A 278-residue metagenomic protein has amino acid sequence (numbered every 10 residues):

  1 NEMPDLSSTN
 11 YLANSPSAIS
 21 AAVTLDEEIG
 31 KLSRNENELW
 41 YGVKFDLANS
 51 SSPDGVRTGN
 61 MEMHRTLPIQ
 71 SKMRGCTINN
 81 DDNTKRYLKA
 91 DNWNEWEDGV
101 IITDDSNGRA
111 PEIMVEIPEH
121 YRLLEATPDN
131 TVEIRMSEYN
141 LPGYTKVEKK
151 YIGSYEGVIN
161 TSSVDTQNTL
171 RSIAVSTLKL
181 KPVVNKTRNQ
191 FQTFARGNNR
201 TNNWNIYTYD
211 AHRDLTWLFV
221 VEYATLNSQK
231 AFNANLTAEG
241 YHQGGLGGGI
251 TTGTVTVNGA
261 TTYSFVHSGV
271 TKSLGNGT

Functional and structural regions predicted by a protein language model:
N1-N35: A signal for long, low-complexity, Ser/Thr/Asn-enriched, surface-exposed stalk/shaft and domain-boundary segments
N14-S17, P118, T187, T208: Helix N-cap / beta->alpha transition motif
S20-V23, E27-K31, E119, T193-G197 (+2 more regions): A broad, structural surface signal
R34-E116, R122-L124, W204: GGW-centered surface loops in extracellular recognition modules
P53, L123-P128, I159-V164: Short, solvent-exposed loop/turn elements at domain surfaces
D104-P111, M136-T278: Short aromatic-cysteine micro-motif
P118-E119, A126, S154-E156: Pocket-edge structural micro-motifs
D129-R135: Short Gly/aromatic-enriched secondary-structure transition segments
